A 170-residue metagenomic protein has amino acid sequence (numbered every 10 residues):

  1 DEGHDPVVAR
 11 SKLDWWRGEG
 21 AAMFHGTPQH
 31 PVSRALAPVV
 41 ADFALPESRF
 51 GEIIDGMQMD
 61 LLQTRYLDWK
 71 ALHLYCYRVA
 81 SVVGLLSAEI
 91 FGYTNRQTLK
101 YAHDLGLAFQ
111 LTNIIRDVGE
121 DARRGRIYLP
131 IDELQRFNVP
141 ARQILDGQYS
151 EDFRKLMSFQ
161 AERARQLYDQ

Functional and structural regions predicted by a protein language model:
D1-D169: Acidic catalytic motifs of isoprenoid enzymes
